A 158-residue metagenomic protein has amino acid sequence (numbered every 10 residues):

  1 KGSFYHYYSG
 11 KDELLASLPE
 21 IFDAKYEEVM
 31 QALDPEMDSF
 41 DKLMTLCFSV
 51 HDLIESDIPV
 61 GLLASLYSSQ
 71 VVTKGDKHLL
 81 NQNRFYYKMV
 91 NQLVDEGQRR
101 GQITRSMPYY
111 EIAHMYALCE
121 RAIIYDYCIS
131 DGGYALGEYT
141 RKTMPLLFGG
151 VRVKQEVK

Functional and structural regions predicted by a protein language model:
K1-E13, S17: Helix-turn-helix
L15, P19, D23, D76-Y87 (+2 more regions): Amphipathic, non-transmembrane alpha-helical scaffold segments
S17, I21, Q31-D57, Y109-Y116 (+2 more regions): Hydrophobic alpha-helical connector segments
M44-T45, S49-L53, K88, Q92-R100 (+2 more regions): C-terminal peripheral helix-coil segments that are non-catalytic and often amphipathic
D52-N91, Q102: Short secondary-structure transition hinges
R105: Short beta-strand "wing" residues that participate in macromolecule-binding interfaces
A122-D126: Structural signal for membrane-spanning alpha-helices in multi-pass inner-membrane proteins, emphasizing helix cores
